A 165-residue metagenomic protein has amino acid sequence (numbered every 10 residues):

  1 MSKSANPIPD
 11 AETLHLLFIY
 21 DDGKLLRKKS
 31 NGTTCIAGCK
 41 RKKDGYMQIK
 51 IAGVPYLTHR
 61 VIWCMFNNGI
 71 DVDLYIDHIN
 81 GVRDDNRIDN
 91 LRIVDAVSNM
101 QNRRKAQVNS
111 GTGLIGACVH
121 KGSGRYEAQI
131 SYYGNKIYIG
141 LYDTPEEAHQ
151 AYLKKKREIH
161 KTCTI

Functional and structural regions predicted by a protein language model:
M1-I51: Short helix-coil boundary/hinge micro-motifs
K42-M47, C64-D71, P145-L153: Short, surface-exposed linear segments at secondary-structure transitions and domain or protein termini
I49, H59, A117, A128 (+1 more regions): An aromatic-rich alpha-helical recognition segment common to small helix-rich domains
A52-K136: Short, cationic Gly/His-enriched loop motifs
S123-Y126, H149-Q150, T162: Charge-dense (acidic/basic), low-complexity helical/coil segments that act as generic electrostatic interaction patches
N135-P145: A short, exposed loop/beta-hairpin motif centered on an aromatic-Gly-Thr core
K154-I165: Short arginine-rich
